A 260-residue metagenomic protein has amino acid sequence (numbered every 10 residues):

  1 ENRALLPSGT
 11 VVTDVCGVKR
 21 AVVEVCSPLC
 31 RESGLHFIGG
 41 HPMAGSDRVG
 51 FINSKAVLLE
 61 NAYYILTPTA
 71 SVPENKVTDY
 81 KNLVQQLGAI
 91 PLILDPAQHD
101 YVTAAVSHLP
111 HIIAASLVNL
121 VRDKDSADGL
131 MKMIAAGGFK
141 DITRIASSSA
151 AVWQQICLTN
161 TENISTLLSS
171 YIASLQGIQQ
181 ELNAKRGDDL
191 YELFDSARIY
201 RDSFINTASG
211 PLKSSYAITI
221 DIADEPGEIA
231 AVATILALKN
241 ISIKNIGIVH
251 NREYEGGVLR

Functional and structural regions predicted by a protein language model:
N2-F51: Rossmann-like NAD(P)(H) cofactor-binding subdomain of soluble oxidoreductases
V11, H36, Y63, I90-L92 (+1 more regions): Conserved beta-strand segments of alpha/beta enzyme cores
G17, P42-M43, T69, P96-A97 (+1 more regions): Short, ordered loop/turn segments at secondary-structure junctions
S46-Y63: Predominantly a Rossmann-like dinucleotide-binding segment in NAD(P)-dependent oxidoreductases
L58-I145: Internal alpha-helical scaffold of NAD(P)-dependent oxidoreductase catalytic cores
A127-A197: Interdomain hinge/lid region at the active-site interface of Rossmann-like NAD(P)-dependent oxidoreductases
Y200-R260: A conserved regulatory-domain signal marking ACT and ACT-like small-molecule sensing domains and adjacent regulatory
